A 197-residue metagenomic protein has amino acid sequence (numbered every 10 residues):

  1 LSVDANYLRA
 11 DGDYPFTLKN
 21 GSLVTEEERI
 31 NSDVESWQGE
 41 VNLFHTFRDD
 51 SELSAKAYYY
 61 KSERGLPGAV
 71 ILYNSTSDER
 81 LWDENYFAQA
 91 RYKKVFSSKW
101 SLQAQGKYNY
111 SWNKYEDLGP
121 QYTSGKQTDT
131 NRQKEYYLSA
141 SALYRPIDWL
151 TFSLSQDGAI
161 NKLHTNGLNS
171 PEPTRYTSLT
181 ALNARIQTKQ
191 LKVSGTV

Functional and structural regions predicted by a protein language model:
L1, V41-H45, A88-K94, L138-P146 (+1 more regions): Residues on the lipid-exposed face of transmembrane beta-strands in outer-membrane beta-barrel proteins
V3-A5, L43, A55-A57, A104-G106 (+3 more regions): Membrane-embedded beta-strand positions of outer-membrane beta-barrel proteins
Y7-D11, Y59-E63, Y108-W112, G158-H164 (+2 more regions): Transmembrane beta-strands of outer-membrane beta-barrel pores
L8, R48-D50, S97-K99, R145-W149 (+1 more regions): Outer-membrane beta-barrel channels and translocator barrels
A10-F16, T25-S36, F44-T46, D50-K134: Flexible loop and strand-edge segments within Gram-negative outer membrane beta-barrel domains
N20-G21: Eukaryotic intrinsically disordered, low-complexity regions enriched in serine, threonine, and proline
V34-Q38, D83-F87, Q133-S141, R175-A181 (+1 more regions): Transmembrane beta-barrel architecture of outer-membrane proteins
R145-V197: Structural signature of Gram-negative outer-membrane beta-barrels, strongest in the C-terminal barrel of TonB-dependent
